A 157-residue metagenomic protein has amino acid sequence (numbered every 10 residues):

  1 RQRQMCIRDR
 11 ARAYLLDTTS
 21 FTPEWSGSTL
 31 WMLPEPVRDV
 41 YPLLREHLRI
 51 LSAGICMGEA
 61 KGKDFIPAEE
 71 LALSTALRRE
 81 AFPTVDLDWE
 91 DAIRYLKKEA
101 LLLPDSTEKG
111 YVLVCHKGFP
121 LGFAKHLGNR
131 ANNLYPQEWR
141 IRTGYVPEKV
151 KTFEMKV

Functional and structural regions predicted by a protein language model:
R1-Q4, R8-V157: Polybasic, low-complexity RNA-engagement segments
